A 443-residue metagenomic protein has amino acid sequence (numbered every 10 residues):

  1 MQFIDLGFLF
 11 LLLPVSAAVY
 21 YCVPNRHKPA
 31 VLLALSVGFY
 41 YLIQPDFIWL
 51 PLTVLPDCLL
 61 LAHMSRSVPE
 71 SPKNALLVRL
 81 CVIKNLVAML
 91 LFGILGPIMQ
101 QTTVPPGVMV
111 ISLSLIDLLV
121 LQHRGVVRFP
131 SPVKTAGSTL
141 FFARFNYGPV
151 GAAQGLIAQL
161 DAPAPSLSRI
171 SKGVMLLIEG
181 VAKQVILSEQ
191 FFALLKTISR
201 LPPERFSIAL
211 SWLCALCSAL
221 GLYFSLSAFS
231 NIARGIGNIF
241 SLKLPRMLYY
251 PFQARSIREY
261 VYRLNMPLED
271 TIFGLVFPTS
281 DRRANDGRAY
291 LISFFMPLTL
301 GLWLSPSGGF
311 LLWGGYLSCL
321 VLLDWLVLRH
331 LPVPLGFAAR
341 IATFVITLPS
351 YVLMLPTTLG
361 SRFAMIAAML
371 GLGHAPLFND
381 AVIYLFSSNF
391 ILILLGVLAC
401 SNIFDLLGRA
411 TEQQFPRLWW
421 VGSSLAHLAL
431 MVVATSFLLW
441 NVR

Functional and structural regions predicted by a protein language model:
M1-R443: Membrane-embedded transmembrane alpha-helical bundles that form the catalytic cores of multi-pass lipid-modifying
